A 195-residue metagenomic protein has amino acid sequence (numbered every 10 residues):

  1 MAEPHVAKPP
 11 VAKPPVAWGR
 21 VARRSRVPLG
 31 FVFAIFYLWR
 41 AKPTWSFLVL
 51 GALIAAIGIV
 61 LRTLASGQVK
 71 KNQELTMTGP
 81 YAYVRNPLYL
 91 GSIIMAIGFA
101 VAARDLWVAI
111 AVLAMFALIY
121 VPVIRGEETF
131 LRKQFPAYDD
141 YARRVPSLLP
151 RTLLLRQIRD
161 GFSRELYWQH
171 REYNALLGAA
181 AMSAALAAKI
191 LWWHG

Functional and structural regions predicted by a protein language model:
M1-T78, I93-G195: Membrane-anchoring alpha-helices and their flanking helix-loop junctions
G79-A82, N86-S92: Glycine-rich acyl-CoA binding loop
